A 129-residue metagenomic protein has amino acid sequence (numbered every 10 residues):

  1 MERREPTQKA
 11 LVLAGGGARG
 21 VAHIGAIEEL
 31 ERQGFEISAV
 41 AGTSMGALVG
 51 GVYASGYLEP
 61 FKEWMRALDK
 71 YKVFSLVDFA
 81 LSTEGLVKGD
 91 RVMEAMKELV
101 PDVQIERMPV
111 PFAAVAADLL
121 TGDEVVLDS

Functional and structural regions predicted by a protein language model:
M1-T43, G51-S129: Patatin-like phospholipase
